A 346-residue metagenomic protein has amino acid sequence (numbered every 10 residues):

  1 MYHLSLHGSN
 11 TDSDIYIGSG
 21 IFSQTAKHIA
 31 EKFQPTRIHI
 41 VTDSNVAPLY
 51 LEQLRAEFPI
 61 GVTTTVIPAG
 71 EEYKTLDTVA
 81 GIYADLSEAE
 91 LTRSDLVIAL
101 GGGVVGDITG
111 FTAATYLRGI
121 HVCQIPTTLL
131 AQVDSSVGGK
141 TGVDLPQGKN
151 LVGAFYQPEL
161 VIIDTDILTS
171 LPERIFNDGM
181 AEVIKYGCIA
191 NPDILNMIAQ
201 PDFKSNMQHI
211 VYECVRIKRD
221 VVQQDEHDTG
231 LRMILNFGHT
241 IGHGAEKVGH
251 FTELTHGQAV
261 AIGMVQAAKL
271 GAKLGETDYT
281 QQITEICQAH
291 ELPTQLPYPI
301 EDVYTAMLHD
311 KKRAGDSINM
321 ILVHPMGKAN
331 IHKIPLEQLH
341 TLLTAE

Functional and structural regions predicted by a protein language model:
M1-D95: ATP/NTP phosphate-donor binding region
T11, Q224, G249, E337-E346: Catalytic, metal-anchored helix/loop core of enzyme active sites in primary metabolism
T11, Y16, F111-P201: A glycine/threonine-rich phosphate-anchoring loop and its flanking beta-alpha core in nucleotide/phosphate-binding
G18, I40, T75, P126 (+4 more regions): Residue-level signal for inorganic ion chemistry
Y83-L100, T109-Q124: Non-catalytic interfacial helical region
V104-F111, Q132, G244: Short glycine/serine/threonine-rich phosphate/pyrophosphate-binding segments that cradle anionic phosphate groups
A181-V183, T277-E346: C-terminal charged capping/lid subdomain of soluble metabolic enzymes
N196-E301: Active-site segments that bind and position negatively charged phosphate/pyrophosphate groups
